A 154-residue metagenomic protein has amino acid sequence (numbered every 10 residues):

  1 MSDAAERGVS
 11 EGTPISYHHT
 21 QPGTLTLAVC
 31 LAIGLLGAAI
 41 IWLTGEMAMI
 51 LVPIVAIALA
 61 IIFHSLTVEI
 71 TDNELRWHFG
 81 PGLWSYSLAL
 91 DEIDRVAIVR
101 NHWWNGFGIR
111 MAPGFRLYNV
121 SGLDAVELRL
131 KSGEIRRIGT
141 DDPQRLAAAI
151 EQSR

Functional and structural regions predicted by a protein language model:
M1-W42, F115-Y118, L123-A125, I135 (+1 more regions): N-terminal membrane-targeting/pre-transmembrane regions
I40-T44, A60-F63: Juxtamembrane cytosolic interface motif at the C-terminal end of transmembrane helices
T44-V52: Short, aromatic-rich membrane-interface segments at the entry and exit of alpha-helical transmembrane domains
I54-A56: Small-residue-enriched core segments of transmembrane alpha-helices in multipass membrane transport and channel
A58-P81: Transmembrane-cytosolic junction motif
H78-D142: Non-transmembrane, membrane-adjacent beta-strand/coil modules in membrane-associated proteins and peripheral
D142-R154: Cytosol-/stroma-facing membrane-proximal "stalk/adaptor" domains immediately downstream of transmembrane anchors
